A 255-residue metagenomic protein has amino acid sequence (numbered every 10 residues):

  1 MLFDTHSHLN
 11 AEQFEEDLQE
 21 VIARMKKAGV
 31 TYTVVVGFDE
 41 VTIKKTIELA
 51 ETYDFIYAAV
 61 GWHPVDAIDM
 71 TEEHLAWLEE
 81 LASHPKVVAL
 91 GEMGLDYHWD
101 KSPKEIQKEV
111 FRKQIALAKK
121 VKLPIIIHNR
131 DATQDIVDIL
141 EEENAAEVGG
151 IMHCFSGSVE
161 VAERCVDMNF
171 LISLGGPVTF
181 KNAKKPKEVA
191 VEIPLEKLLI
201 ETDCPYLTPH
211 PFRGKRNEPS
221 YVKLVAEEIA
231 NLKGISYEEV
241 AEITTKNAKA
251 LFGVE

Functional and structural regions predicted by a protein language model:
M1-E255: Mid-domain alpha/beta scaffold segments of enzyme catalytic cores
